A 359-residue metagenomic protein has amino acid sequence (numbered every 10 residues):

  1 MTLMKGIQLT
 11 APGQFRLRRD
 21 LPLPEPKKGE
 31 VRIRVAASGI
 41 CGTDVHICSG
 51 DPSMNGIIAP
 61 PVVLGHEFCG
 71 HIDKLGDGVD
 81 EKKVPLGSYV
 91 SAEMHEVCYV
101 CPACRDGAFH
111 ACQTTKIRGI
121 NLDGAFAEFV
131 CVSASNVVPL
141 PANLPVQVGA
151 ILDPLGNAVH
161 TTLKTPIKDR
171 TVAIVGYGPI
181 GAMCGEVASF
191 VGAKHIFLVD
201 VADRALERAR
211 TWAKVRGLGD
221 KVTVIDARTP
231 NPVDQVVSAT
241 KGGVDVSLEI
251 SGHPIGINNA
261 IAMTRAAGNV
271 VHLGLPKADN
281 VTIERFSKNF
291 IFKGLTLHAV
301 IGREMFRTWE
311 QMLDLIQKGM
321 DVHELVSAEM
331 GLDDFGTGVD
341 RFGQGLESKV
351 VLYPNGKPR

Functional and structural regions predicted by a protein language model:
M1-M4, F190, Q235, G242 (+2 more regions): C-terminal hydrophobic helical "lid"/dimerization subdomain of Rossmann-like NAD(P)H-dependent oxidoreductases
G6-E25, G42-K74, S91, A111-D123: N-terminal glycine-rich cofactor-binding segment
P24-S38, S53-P102, P141-N143: Glycine-rich beta-strand-centered segment in the early N-terminal region that forms part of a ligand/cofactor-binding
C41, I180, R204: Conserved Rossmann-like nucleotide-cofactor binding loop
E96-V175: NAD(P)H dinucleotide-binding glycine-rich loop of Rossmann-like/cofactor-binding domains, especially the beta1-alpha1
N157, I180, A188: Hydrophobic/small residue at the entry helix of a nucleotide-binding pocket
I174-Y177, S189-N259: Adenosine-nucleotide cofactor-binding segment
R210-A213, P254-K318, P354-R359: Glycine-rich phosphate-binding loop and adjacent beta-alpha segment of Rossmann(oid) nucleotide-cofactor-binding
